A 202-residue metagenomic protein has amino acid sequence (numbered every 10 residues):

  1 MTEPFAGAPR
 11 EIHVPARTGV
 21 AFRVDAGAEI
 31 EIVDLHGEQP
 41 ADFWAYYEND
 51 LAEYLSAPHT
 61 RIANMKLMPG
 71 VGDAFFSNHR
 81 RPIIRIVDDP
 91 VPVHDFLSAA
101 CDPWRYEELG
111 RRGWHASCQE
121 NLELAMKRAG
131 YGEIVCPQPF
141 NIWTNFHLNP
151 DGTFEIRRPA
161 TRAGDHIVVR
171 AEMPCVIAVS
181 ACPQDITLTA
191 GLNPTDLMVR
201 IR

Functional and structural regions predicted by a protein language model:
M1-R202: Acidic, Ser/Thr/Pro
